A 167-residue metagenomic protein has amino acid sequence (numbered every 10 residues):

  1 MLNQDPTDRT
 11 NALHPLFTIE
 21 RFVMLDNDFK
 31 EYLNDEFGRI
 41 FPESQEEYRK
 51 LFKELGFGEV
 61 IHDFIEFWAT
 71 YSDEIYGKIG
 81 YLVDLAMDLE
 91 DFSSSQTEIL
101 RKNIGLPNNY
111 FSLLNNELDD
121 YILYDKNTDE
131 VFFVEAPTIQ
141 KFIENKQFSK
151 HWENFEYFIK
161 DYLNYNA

Functional and structural regions predicted by a protein language model:
D5-N11: Short, low-complexity, charge-dense intrinsically disordered segments
A12-I122: A surface-exposed partner-binding patch
D84-D88, D125, Q147, N154: Helix N-cap / beta->alpha transition motif
D120-L123, K141-I143: Short catalytic/ligand-binding loop motif for oxyanion handling, primarily in non-cytosolic enzymes, centered on
N127-Q140: Intrinsically disordered, low-complexity regulatory segments enriched in Ser/Thr/Pro and charged residues
I139-D161: Compact, glycine/acidic-enriched structural inserts
N164-A167: Short acidic DE-rich linear segments
